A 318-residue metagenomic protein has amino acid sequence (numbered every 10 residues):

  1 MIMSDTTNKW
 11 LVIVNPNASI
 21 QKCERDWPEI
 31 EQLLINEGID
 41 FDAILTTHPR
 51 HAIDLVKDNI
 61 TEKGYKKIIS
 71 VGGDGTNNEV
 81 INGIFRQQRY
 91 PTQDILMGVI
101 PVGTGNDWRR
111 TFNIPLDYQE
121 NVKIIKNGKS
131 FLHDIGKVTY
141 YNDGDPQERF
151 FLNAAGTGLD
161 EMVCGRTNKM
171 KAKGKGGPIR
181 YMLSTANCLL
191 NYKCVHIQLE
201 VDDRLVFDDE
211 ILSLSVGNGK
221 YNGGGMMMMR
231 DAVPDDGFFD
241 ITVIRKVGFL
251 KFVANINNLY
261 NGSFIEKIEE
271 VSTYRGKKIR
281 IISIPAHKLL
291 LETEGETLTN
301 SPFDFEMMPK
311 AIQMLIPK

Functional and structural regions predicted by a protein language model:
M1-V71, N78, N82, Q119: ATP/NTP phosphate-donor binding region
T6, D40, G64, Q93-D94 (+2 more regions): Short loop/turn motifs at secondary-structure junctions
V12, A43, L199, I241-V243: Generic preference for hydrophobic
E24-D26, I81-I84, R110-F112, M227-M228: Short amphipathic alpha-helical segments
E37, T46, R86-L212: Catalytic core of DAGKc-family lipid kinases
G156, D160, S215-M229, T297: Glycine-rich phosphate/pyrophosphate-binding beta-alpha loops
V201-D203, D208, M228, V233-P234 (+1 more regions): ATP/nucleoside-binding phosphotransfer catalytic cores, i.e., glycine-rich phosphate-binding loops
